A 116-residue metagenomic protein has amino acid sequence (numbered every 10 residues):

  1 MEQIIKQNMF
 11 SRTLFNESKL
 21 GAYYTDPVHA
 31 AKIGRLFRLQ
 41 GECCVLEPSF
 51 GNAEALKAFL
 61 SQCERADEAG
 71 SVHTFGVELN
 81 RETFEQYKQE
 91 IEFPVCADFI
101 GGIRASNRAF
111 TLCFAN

Functional and structural regions predicted by a protein language model:
M1-A115: Class I S-adenosyl-L-methionine-dependent methyltransferase catalytic core
